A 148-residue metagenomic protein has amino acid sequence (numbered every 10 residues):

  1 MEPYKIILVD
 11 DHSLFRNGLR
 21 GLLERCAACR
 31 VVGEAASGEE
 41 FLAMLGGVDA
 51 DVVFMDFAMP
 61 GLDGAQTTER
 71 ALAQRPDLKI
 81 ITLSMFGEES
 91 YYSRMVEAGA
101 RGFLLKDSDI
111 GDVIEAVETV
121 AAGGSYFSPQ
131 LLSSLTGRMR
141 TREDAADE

Functional and structural regions predicted by a protein language model:
D10, D56, S84: Active-site residues of response regulator receiver
A28-A36, M44: Short hydrophobic/Thr-rich beta-strand motif most characteristic of the beta2 strand and flanking loop of CheY-like
S37-E40, L62-Q66: Acidic catalytic/metal-coordinating carboxylates
V48-F54: Active-site beta3 strand of CheY-like receiver
M59: Receiver (REC) domain active-site loop signature in two-component systems and cognate sites in sensor histidine kinases
A65-D77: Short amphipathic alpha-helix used as the core "switch/output" element in two-component signaling
D77-G87: A short, hydrophobic beta-strand element within the central beta-sheet of small alpha/beta folds
S90-E97, R101-E148: Short, flexible helix-to-coil linker/hinge segments that flank and couple to helix-turn-helix
